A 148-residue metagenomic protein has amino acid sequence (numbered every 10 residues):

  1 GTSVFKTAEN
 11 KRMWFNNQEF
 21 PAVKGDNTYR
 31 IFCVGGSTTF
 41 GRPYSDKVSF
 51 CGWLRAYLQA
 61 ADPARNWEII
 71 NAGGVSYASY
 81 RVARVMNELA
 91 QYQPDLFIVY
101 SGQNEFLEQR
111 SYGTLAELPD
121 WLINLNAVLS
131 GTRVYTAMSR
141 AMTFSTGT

Functional and structural regions predicted by a protein language model:
G1-Y57, A61-D62: Membrane/wall-proximal cationic-aromatic binding patches
R30-C33, E68-A72, L96-Y100: Structural recognition of the beta-strand scaffold that forms the well-ordered cores of secreted hydrolase catalytic
S37-F40, G74-S79, Q103-E108: Solvent-exposed loop/turn segments at secondary-structure junctions within structured extracellular/periplasmic domains
V48, Q103-T148: Serine-dependent acyl-ester chemistry module
A64-N66: A generic structural signal for alpha->beta connector loops
I69, V75-M86: Structural motif
V82-L96: Short, well-structured alpha-helical segments in soluble
